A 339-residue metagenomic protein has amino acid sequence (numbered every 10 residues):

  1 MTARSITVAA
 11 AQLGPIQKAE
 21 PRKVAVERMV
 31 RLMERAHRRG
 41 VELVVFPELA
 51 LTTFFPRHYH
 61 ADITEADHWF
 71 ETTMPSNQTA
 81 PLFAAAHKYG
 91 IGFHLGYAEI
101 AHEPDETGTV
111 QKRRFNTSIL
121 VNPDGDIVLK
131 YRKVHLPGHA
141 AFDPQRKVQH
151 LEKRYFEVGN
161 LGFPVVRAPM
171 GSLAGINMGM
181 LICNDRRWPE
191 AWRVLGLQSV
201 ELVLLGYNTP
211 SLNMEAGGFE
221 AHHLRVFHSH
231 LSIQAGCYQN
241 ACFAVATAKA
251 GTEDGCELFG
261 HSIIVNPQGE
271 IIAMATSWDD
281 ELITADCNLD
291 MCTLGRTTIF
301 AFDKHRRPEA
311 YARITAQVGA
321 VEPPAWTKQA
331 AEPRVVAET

Functional and structural regions predicted by a protein language model:
T2-I16: Short beta-strand segments enriched in small/hydrophobic residues
L13-E34: N-terminal phosphate-binding loop and adjacent alpha-helix
R28-L43, L82-K88: A short, N-terminal amphipathic alpha-helix
A50-D67, P104-G108: Metal-dependent catalytic neighborhoods of phosphoester/phosphodiester hydrolases
E71-H94, G175-N177, C183-I283: CN hydrolase (nitrilase-like) catalytic-core segments centered on the catalytic cysteine and neighboring Lys/Glu
A84, A101-S232, T298-A301: Active-site catalytic loop in hydrolytic enzyme cores
L95-Y97, N116-L120, P164-V166, S262-I264 (+1 more regions): Short beta-strand scaffold segments in enzyme catalytic cores
A235-G236, C242-T339: C-terminal beta-strand edge segments of enzyme domains
